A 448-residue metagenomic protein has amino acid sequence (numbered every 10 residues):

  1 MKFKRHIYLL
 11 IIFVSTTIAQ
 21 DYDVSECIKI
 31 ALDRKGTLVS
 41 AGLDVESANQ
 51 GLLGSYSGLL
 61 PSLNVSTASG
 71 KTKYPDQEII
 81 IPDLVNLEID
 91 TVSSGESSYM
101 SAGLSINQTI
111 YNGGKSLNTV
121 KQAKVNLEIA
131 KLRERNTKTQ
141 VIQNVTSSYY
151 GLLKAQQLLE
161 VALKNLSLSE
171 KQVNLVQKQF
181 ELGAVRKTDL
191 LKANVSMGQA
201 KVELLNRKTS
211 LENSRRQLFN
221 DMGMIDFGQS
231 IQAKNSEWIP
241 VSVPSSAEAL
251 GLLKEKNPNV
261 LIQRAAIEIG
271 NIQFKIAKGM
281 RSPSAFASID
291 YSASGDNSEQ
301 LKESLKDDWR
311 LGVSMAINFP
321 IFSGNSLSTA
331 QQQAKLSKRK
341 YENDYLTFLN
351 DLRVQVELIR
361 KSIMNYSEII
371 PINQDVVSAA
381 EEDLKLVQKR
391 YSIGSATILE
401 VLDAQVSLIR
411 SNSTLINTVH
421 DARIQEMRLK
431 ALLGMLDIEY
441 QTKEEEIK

Functional and structural regions predicted by a protein language model:
K4-S15: Sec-dependent N-terminal signal peptides
A19-A68, Y74, D226-E268, I321 (+4 more regions): Bacterial Sec-pathway N-terminal export signals of envelope proteins
Y22, E26, Q50, E134 (+4 more regions): Periplasmic alpha-helical coiled-coil/stalk elements that build and connect Gram-negative outer-membrane
K29-V39, E46-P61, E96, G103-Q122 (+7 more regions): A glycine-/polar-enriched beta->alpha junction
S40-S55, T137, V141-E160, K171 (+5 more regions): Amphipathic alpha-helical coiled-coil segments
N64, K73, T414-K448: Acidic, low-complexity, intrinsically disordered peripheral segments
S66-S105, K234-V243, K275, S288-F319 (+1 more regions): Small/polar, glycine/serine/threonine/aspartate-rich low-complexity segments that form flexible
